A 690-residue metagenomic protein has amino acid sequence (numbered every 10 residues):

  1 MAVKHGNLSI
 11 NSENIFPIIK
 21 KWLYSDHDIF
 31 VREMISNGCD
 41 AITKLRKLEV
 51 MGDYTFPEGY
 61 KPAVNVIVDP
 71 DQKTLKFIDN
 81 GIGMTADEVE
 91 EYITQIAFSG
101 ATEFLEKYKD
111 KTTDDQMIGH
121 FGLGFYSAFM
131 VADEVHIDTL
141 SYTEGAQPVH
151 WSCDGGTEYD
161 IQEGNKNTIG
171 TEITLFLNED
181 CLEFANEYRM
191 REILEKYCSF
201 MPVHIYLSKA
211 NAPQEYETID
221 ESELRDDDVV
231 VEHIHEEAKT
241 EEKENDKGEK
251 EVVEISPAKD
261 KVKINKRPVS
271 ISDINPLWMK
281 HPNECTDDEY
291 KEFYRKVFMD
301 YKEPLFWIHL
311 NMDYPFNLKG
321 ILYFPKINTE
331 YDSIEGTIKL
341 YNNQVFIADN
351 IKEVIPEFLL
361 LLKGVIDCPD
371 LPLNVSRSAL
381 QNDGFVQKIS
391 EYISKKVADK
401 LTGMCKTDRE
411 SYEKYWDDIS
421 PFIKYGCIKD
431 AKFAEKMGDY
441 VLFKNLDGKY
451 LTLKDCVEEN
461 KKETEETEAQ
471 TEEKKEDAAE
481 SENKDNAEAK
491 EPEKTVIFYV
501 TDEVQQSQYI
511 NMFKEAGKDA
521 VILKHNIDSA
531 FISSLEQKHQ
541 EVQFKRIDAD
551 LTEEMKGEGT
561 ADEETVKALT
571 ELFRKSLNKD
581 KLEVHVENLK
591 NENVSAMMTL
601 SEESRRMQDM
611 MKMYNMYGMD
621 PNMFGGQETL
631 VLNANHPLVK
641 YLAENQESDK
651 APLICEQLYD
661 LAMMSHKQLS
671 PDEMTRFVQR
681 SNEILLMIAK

Functional and structural regions predicted by a protein language model:
M1-F184, E192, S199, E215-S222 (+4 more regions): GHKL (Bergerat-fold) ATPase N-terminal catalytic module, capturing the glycine-rich phosphate-binding loop and acidic
M117, V135-E158, N178-L182, Y188-K690: GHKL/Bergerat-fold ATPase module in large chromosome/replication-associated machines
